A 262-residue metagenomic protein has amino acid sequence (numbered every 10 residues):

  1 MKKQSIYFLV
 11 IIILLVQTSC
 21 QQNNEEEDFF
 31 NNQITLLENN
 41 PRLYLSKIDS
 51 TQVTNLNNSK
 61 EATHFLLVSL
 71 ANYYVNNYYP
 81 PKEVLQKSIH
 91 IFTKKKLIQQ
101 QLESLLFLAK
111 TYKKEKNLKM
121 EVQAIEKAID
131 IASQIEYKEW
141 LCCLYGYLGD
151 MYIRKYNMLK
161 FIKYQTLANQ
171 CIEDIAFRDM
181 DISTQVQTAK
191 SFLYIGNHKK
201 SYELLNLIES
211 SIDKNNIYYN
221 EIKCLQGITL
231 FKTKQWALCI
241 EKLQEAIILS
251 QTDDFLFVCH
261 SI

Functional and structural regions predicted by a protein language model:
M1-F8: Bacterial N-terminal signal peptides that target proteins for export
F8-L9, D213: A ubiquitous, low-specificity "background" feature that marks scattered single residues across proteins without
L9-Q17: Bacterial N-terminal signal peptides
C20-I262: A "functional boundary" signal
